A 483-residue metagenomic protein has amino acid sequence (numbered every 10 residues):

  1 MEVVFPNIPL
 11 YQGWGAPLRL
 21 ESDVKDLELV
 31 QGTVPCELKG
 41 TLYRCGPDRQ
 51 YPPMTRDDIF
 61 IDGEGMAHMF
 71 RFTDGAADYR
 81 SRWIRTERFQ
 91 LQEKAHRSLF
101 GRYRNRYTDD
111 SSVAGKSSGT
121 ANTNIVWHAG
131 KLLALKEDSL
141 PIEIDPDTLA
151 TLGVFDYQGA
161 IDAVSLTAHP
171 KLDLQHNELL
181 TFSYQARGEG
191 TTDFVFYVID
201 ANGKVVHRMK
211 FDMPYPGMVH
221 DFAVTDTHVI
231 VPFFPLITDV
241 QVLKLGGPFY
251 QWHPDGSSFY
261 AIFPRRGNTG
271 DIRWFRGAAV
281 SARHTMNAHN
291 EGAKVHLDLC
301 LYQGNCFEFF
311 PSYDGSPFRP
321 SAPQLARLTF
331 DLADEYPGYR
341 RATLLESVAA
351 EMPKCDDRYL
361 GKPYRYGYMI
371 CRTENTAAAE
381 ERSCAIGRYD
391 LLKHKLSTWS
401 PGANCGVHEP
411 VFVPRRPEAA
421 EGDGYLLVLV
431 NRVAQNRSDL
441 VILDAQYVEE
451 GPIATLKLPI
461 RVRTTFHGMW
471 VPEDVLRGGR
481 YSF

Functional and structural regions predicted by a protein language model:
M1-F483: Beta-propeller domains
